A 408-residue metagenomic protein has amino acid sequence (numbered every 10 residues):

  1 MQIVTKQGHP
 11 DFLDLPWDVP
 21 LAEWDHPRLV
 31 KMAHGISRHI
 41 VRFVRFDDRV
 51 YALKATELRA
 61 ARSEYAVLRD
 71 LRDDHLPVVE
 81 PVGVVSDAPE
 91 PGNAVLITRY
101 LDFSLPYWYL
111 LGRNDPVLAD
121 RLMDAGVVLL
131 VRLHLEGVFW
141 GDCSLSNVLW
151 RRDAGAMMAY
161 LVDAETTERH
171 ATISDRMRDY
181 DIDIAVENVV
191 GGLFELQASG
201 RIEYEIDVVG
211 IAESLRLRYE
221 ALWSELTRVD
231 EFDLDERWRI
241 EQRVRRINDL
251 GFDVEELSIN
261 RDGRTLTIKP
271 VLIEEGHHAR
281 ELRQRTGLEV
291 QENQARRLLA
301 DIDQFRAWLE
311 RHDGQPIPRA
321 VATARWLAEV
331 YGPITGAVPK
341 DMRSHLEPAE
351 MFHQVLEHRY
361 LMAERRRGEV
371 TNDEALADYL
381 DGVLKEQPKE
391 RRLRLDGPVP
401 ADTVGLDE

Functional and structural regions predicted by a protein language model:
M1-W17: A short, basic N-terminal segment
F12-Y109, R113-P116, D120, A125-G141 (+2 more regions): Conserved ATP-binding subdomain of kinase catalytic cores across diverse folds
V95-R99, M157-D163: A short beta-strand motif that forms the metal-chelation/ATP-contact edge of phosphoryl-transfer active sites
D102, L145, T166: Short, glycine/acidic-enriched loop or turn micro-motifs at the edges of active sites
C143-W150: Hydrophobic residue at the +6 position relative to the catalytic HRD Asp in the kinase catalytic loop
W150-A156: Activation-loop N-terminal segment of eukaryotic-like protein kinases
M158, A164-Y360, E364-R366: C-terminal catalytic region of ATP-dependent kinase domains
